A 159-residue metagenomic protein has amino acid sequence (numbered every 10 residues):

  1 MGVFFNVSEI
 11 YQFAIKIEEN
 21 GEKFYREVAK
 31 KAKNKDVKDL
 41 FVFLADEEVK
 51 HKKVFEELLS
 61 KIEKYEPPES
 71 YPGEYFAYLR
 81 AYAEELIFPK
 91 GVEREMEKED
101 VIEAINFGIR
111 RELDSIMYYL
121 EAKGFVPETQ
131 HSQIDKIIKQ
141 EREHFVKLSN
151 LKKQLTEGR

Functional and structural regions predicted by a protein language model:
M1-R159: Non-heme di-metal
